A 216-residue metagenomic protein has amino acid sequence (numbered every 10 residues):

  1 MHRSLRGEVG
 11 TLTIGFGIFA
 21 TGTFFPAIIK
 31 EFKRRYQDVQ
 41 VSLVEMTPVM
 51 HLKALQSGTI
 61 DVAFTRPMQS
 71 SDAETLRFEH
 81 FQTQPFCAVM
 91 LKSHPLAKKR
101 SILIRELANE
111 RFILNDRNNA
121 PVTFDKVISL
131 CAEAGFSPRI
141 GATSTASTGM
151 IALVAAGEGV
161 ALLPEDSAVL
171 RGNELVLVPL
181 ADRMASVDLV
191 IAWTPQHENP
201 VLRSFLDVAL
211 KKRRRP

Functional and structural regions predicted by a protein language model:
M1-L5: Alpha-helical linker/hinge and terminal dimerization helices associated with HTH transcriptional regulators
V9-S71, S144: Central regulatory/effector-binding core of bacterial HTH transcription factors
G15, F86, P95, I102-V122 (+1 more regions): Short loop->beta-strand "edge-of-pocket" segments that line small-molecule binding or catalytic clefts across diverse
R35, M46-N109, S167-R171: Acidic, Gly/Pro-rich loop/turn segments at junctions of secondary structure
T47-I60, R66, R117-V176: Hydrophobic hinge/microswitch elements
D72-E79, Q84, V89, T148-P195: Beta-alpha-beta core module
R105, D188-P216: Extended ligand-binding regions for polar small-molecule ligands
E110-A134, N199-D207, P216: Secondary-structure junction motif
